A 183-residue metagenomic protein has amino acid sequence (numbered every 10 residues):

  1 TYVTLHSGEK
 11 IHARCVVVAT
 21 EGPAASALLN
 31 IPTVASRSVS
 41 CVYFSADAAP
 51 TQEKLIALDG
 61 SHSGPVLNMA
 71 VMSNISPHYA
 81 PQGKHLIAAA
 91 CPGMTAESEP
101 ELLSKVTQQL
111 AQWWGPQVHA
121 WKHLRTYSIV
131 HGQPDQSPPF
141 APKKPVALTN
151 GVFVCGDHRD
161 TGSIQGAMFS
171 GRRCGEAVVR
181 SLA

Functional and structural regions predicted by a protein language model:
T1-L102, Q112-W113: Mid-domain catalytic core of redox enzymes that form a hydrophobic substrate pocket/lid adjacent to a catalytic redox
M72, P77-A183: Conserved flavin/dinucleotide-binding core of flavoenzymes
